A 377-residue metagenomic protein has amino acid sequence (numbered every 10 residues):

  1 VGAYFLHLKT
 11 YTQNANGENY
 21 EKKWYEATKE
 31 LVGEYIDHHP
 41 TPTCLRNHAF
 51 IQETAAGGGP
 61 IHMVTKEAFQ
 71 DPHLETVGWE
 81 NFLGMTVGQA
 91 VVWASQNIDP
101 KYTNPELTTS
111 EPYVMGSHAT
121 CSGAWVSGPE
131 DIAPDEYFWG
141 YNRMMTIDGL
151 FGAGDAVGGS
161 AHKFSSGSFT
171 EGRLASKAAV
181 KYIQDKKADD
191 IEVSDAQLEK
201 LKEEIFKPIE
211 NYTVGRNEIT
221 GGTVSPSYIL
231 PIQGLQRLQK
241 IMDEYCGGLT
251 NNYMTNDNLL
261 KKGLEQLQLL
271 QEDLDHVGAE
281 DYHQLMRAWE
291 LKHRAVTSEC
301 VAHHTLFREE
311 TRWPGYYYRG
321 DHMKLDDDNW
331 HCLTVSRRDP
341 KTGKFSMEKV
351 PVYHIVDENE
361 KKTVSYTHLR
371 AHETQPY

Functional and structural regions predicted by a protein language model:
V1-F164, D243-R370: Mobile, glycine/GP-rich and aromatic-enriched active-site lid/loop segments adjacent to catalytic centers
G158-A179: A conserved FAD-binding loop/helix module that cradles the flavin
G167-S168, D185, D326: Alpha-helix termini
K186-A279: Long, amphipathic alpha-helical stalk/connector segments used for oligomerization, subunit docking, or mechanical
A371-Y377: A short, hydrophobic C-terminal helix/tail in secreted or cell-surface proteins
